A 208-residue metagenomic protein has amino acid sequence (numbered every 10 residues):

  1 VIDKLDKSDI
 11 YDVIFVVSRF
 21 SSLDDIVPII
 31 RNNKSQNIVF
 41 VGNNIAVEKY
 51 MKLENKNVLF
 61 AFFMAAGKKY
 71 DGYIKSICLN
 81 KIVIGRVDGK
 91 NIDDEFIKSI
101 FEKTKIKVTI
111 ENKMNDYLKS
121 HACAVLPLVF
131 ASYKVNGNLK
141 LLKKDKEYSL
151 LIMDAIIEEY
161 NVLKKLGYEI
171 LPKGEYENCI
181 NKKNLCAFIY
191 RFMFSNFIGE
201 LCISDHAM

Functional and structural regions predicted by a protein language model:
V1-I2, V125: N-terminal glycine-rich dinucleotide-binding loop that anchors FAD/FMN and/or NAD(P) in oxidoreductases
I2-I74: Rossmann-like NAD(P)(H) cofactor-binding subdomain of soluble oxidoreductases
D25, C78, K90-E102, N138 (+3 more regions): Soluble, non-transmembrane catalytic domains of enzymes that act on hydrophobic metabolites at membranes
I45-H121, L126-P127: Rossmann-fold dinucleotide-binding core
T104, F130-K134, E200: A short secondary-structure junction motif
N115-K143, E147-Y160: Active-site-proximal catalytic alpha-helix in oxidoreductases
E147-I198: Small-residue-rich helix-loop
I198-M208: C-terminal helical cap and adjacent loop that interface with cofactors, partners, or active-site loops
